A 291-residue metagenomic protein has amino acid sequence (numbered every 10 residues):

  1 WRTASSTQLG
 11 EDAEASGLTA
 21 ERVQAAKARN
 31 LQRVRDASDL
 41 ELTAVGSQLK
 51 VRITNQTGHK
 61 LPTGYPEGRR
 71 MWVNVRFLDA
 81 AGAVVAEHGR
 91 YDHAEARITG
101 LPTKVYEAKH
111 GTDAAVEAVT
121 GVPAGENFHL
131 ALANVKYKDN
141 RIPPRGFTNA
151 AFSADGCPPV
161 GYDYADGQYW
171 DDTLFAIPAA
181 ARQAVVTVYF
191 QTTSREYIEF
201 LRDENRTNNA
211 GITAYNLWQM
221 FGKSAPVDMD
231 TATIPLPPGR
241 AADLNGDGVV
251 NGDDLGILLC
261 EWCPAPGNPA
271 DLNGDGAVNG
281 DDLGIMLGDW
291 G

Functional and structural regions predicted by a protein language model:
W1-P237: Short, conserved sequence motifs used for protein processing/export or organelle targeting and for catalysis
P237-G291: Cellulosome-associated attachment modules in secreted, modular CAZymes
